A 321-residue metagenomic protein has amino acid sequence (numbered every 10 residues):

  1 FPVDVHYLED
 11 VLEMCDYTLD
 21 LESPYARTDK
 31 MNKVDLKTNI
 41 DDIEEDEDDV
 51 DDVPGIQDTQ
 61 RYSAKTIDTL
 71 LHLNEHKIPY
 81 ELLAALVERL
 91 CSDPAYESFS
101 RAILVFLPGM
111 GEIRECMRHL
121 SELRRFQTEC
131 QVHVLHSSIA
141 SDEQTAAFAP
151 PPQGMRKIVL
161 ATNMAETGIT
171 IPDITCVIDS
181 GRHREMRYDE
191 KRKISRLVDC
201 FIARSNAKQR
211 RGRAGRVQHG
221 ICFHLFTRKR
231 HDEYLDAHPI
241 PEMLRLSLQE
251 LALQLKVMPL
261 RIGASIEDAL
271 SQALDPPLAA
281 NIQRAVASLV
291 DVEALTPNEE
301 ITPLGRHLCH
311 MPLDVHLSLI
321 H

Functional and structural regions predicted by a protein language model:
F1-I320: P-loop NTPase motor module signature
